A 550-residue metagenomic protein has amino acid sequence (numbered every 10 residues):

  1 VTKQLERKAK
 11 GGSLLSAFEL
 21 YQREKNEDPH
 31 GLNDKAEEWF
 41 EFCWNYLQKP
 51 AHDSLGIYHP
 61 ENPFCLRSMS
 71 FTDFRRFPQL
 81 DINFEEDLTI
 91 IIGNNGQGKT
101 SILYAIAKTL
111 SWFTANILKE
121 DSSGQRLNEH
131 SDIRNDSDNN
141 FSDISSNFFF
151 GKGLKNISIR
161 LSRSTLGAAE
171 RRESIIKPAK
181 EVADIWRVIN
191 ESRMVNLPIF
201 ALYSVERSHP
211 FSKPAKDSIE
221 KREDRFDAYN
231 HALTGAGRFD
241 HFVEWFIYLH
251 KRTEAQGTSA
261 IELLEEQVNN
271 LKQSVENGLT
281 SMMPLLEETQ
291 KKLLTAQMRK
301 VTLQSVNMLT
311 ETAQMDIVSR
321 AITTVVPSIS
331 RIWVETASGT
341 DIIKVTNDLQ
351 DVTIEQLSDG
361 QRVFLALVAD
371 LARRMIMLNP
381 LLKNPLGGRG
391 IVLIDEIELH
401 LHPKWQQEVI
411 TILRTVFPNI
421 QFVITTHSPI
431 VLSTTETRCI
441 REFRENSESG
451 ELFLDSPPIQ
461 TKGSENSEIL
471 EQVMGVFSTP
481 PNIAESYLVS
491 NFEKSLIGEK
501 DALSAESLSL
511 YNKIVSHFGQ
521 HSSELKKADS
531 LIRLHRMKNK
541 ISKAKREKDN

Functional and structural regions predicted by a protein language model:
K10-L15, L20, N26-D28, L32 (+1 more regions): Short helix-capping/linker turns of helical repeat alpha-solenoids
D28-G31, S274-L285, G498-S504, G519-S522: Charged, low-complexity interaction regions
N33-Q48, N512-V515: TPR/TPR-like (Sel1-like) alpha-helical repeat modules
N45-G278, S490-F492, S516-N550: P-loop NTPase switch/coupling surface
D53-D121, T312-Q314, R320, R331 (+1 more regions): Switch/communication elements of ASCE P-loop NTPase nucleotide-binding domains
Y58-P60, A232-F364, A369-G387: Extended helical coiled-coil dimerization/tether regions that scaffold and oligomerize large DNA-maintenance assemblies
T415, I430-N550: RecA-like P-loop NTPase motor core
